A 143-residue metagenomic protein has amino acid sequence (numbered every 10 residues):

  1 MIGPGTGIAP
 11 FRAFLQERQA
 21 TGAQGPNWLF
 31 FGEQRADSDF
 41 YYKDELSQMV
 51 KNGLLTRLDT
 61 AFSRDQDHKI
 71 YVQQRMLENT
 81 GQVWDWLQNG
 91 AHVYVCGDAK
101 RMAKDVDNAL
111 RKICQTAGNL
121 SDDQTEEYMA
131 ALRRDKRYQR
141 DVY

Functional and structural regions predicted by a protein language model:
M1-E17: Active-site beta-strand/loop microenvironment that shapes enzyme catalytic pockets
Q19, Q24-Y143: Reductase modules of NAD(P)H-dependent flavoproteins
